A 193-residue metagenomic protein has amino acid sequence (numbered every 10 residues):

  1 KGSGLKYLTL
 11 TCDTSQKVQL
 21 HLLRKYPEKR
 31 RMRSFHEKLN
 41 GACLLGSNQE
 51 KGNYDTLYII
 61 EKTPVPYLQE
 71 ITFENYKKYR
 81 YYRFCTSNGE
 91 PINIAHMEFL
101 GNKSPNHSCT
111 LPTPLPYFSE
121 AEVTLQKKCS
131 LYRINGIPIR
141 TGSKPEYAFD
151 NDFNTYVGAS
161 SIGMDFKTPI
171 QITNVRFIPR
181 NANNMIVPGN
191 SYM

Functional and structural regions predicted by a protein language model:
K1-N53, V65-R133, T141-M193: Aromatic, loop-rich ligand-recognition surfaces of beta-strand-rich domains
L57: Gly/Ser-rich, acidic/histidine-flanked active-site/gating loops
I60-P64: Short beta-strand segments within Ig-like beta-sandwich modules, predominantly Fibronectin type-III
